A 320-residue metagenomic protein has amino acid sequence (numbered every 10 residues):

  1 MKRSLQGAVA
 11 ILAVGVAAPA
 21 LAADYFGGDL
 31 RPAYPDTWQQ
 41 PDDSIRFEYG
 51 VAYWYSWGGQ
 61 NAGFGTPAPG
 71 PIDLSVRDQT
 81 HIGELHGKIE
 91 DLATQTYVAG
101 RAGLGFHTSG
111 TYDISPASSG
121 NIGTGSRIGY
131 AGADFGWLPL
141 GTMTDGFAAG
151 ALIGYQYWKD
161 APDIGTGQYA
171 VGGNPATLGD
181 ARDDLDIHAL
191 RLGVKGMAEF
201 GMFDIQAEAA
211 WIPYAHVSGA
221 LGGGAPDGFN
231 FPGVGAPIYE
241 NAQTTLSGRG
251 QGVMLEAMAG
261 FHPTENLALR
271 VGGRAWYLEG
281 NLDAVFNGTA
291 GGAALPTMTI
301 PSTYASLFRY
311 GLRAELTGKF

Functional and structural regions predicted by a protein language model:
M1-L21: Gram-negative bacterial Sec-dependent N-terminal signal peptides
A20-Y49: Outer-membrane beta-barrel biogenesis signature
P35-I45, E90-V98, L138-A149, E199-I205 (+1 more regions): Short loop/turn motifs that connect adjacent beta-strands in outer-membrane beta-barrel proteins
F47-Y55, G100-F106, W137, A151-K159 (+3 more regions): Transmembrane beta-barrel strands of outer-membrane/channel proteins
Y55-T80, A102-A131, Q156-A189, Y214-E256 (+1 more regions): Extracellular/periplasm-exposed beta-strand and loop segments of Gram-negative cell-envelope proteins, dominated by
W57-G59, K88, R270: Carbohydrate-recognition beta-sandwich/jelly-roll modules in extracellular/periplasmic carbohydrate-active proteins
G83-D91, A133-P139, I153-Y155, L192-A198 (+5 more regions): Residues on the lipid-exposed face of transmembrane beta-strands in outer-membrane beta-barrel proteins
E84-E90, Y97-A99, H107-S109: The feature marks the first
